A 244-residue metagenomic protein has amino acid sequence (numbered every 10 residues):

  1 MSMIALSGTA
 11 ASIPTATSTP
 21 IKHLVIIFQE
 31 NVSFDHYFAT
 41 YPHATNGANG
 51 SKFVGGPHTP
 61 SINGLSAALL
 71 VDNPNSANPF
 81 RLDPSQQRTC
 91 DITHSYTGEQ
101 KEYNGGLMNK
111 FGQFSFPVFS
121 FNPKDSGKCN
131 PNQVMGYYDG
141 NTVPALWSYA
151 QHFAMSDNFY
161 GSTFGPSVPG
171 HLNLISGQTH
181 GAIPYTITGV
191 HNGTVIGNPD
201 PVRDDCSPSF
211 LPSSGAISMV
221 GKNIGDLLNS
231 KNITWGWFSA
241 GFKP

Functional and structural regions predicted by a protein language model:
M1-A5: Bacterial N-terminal signal peptides
L6-P244: N-terminal pro-sequences and low-complexity stem/linker regions of secreted or lumenal proteins
